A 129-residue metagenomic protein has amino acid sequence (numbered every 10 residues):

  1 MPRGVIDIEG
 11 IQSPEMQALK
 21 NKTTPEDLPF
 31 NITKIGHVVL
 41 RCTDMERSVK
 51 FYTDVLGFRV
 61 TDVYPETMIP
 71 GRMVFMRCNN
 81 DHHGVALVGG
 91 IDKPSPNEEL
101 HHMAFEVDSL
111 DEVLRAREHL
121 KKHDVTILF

Functional and structural regions predicted by a protein language model:
P2, A18, C42-E46, A104-F129: Vicinal oxygen chelate
P2-E46, L100-M103: N-terminal beta-strand motif that seeds the catalytic metal site of vicinal oxygen chelate
N21-T23, G84-V88: A short, acidic/glycine-rich surface segment
P29-F30, L40-G84: Core segments of cupin and vicinal oxygen chelate
V60-D62, A86, V125-F129: A short linear hydrophobic-aromatic micro-motif
E66-M68, P94-N97: Short glycine/serine/proline-enriched coil/turn segments at secondary-structure junctions
H82, E98-L100: Short, solvent-exposed loop/turn segments at the edges of secondary structure
